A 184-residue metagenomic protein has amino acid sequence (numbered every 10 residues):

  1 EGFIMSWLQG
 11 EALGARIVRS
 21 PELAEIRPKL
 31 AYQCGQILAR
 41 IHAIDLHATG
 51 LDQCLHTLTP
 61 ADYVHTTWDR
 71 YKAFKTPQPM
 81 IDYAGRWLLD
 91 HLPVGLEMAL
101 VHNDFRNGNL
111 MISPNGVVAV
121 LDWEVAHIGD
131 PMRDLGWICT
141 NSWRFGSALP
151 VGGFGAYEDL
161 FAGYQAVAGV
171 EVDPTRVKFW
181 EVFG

Functional and structural regions predicted by a protein language model:
E1, I41, R86-R133, W137: Active-site acidic catalytic loop and adjacent metal/ATP-binding pocket of ATP-dependent phosphoryl transfer enzymes
E1-E97: ATP-binding pocket architecture of kinase catalytic cores
A12, L51, L110, I128-D130 (+1 more regions): Conserved protein kinase catalytic core
L30-C34, M80, D104, N109 (+2 more regions): An acidic site on a long C-lobe helix of protein kinase domains
C54-L55, E171-F183: All-alpha amphipathic helical-bundle segments outside canonical DNA-binding/catalytic cores that form hydrophobic
L58-T59, G108, G155, W180-G184: Aromatic- and histidine-enriched alpha-helix N-cap/loop-to-helix transition segments that scaffold the rims
L92-G95, V170-P174: Contiguous beta-strand/loop segments that form the cofactor/metal-binding neighborhood of enzyme cores
R133-G169, F183-G184: Active-site activation/catalytic loop segments of kinase-like enzymes and analogous catalytic loops in related
